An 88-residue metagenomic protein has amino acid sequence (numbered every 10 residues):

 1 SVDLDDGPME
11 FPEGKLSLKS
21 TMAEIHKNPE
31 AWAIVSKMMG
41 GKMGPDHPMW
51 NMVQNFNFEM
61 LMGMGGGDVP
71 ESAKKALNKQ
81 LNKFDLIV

Functional and structural regions predicted by a protein language model:
D5-N78, N82-I87: Compact, charge-rich alpha-helical regulatory domains located at protein termini
